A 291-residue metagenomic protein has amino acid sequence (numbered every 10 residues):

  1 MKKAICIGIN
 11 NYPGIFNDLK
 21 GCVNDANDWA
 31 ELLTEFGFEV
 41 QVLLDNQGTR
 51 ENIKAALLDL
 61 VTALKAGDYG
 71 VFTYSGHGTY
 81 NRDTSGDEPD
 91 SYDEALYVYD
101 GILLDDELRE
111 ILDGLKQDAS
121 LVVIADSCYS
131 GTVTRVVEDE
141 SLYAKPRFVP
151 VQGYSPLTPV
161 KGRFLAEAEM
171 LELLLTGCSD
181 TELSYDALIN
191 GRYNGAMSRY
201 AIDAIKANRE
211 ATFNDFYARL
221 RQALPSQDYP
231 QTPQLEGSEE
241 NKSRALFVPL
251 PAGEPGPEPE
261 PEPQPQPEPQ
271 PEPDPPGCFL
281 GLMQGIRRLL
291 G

Functional and structural regions predicted by a protein language model:
M1-G291: Cysteine endopeptidase catalytic domains of the caspase/legumain-like
